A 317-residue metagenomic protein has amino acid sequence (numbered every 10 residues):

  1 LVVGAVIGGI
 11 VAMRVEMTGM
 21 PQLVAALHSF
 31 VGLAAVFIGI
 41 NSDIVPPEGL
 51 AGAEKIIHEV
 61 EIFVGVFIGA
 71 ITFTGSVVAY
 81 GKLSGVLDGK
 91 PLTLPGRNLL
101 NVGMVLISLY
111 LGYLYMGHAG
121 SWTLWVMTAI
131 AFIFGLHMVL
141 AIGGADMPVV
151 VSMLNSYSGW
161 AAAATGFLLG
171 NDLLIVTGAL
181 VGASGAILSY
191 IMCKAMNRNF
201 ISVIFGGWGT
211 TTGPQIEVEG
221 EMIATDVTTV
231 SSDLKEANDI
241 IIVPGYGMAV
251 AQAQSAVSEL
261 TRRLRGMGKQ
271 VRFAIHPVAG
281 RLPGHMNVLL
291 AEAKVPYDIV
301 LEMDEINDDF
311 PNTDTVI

Functional and structural regions predicted by a protein language model:
V3-G4, G8, A12, F30-A35 (+8 more regions): Alpha-helical transmembrane segments in multi-pass membrane proteins
V6-V24, S76-P91, F134-M147, S189-C193: C-terminal ends of transmembrane helices
I10-P21, V36-A53, H118-A119: Transmembrane alpha-helix boundary signature
G19-V31, P91-N101, P148-S156: Cytoplasmic-side transmembrane-helix entry/capping segments in multi-pass membrane proteins
I57-F67, T123-M127, L169-G185: Loop-to-transmembrane alpha-helix initiation sites
G143, Y157-I201: Mobile "lid/hinge" segments at catalytic clefts and subdomain interfaces of large enzymes
L180-A237: Membrane-interfacial segments at transmembrane helix termini in multi-pass membrane proteins
V218-V316: Structured cytosolic domains appended to multi-pass membrane proteins
